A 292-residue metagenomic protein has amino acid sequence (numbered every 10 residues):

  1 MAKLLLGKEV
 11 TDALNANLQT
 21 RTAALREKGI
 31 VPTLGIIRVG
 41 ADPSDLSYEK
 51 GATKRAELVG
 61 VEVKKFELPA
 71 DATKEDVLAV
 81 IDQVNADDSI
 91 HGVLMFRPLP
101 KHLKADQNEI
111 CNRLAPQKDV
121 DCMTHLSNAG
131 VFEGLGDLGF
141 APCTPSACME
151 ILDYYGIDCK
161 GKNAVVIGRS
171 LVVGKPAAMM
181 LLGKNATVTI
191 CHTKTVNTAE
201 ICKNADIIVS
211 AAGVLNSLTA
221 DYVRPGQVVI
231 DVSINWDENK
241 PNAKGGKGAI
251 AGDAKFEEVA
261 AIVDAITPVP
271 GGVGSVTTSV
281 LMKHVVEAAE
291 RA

Functional and structural regions predicted by a protein language model:
M1-I30: Positively charged, low-complexity intrinsically disordered leader regions
V31-G40: Short beta-strand segments enriched in small/hydrophobic residues
R38, L94-P98, I167: Short beta-strand segments
V39-T53, G136-V232, D237-K240, K247-A260: Glycine-rich phosphate/diphosphate-binding loop of Rossmann-like nucleotide-binding domains
A56-A70, V188-I190: Short beta-strand elements in bilobed, periplasmic/extracellular small-molecule ligand-binding domains
D76-D88: Short, well-structured alpha-helical segments in soluble
G92-C159, N216: Anion-binding alpha/beta catalytic cores of soluble intermediary-metabolism enzymes, centered on
N108-D119, T124-F132, S233-A292: Rossmann-fold NAD(P)-binding glycine/threonine-rich loop
